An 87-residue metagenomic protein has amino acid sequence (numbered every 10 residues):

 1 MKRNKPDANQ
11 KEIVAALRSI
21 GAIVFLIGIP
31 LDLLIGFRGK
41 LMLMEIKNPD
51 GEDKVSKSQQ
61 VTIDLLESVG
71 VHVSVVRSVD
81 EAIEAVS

Functional and structural regions predicted by a protein language model:
M1-S87: Catalytic phosphate/metal-binding cores of nucleic-acid and nucleotide-processing enzymes, i.e., regions that mediate
